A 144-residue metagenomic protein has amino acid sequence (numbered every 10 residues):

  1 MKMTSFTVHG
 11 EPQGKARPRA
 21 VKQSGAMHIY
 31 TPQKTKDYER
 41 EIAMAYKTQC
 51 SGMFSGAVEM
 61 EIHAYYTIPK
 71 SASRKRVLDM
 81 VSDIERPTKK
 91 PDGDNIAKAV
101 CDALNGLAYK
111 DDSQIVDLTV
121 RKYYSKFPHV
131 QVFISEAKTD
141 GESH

Functional and structural regions predicted by a protein language model:
M1-H144: Acidic, proline/glycine-enriched N-terminal capping motif
